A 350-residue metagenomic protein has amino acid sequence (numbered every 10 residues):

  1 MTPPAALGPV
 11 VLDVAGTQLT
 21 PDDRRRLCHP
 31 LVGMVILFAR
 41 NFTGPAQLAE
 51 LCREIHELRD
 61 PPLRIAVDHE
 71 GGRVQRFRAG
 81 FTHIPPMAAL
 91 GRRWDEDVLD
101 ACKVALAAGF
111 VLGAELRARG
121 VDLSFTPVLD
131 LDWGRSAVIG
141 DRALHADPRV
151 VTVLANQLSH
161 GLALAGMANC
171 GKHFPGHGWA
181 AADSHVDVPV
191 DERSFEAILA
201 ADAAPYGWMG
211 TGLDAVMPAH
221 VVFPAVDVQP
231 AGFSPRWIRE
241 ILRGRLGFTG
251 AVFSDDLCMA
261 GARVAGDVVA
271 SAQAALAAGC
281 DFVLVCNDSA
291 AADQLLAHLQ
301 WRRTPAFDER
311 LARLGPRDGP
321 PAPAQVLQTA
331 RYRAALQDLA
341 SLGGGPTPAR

Functional and structural regions predicted by a protein language model:
M1-I65, H69-F81, P346-R350: N-terminal hydrophobic targeting/anchoring segments and the immediately downstream early-domain regions of hydrolases
G8-T20, M87-A107, D187-A200, C258-G266: Active-site mouth loops of central-metabolism enzymes
L19, R40-L58, L63, Q75 (+3 more regions): Second-shell residues forming the walls of enzyme active-site clefts
T43-A49, D95-A114, A146-L154, E196-L199: Glycine-rich anion/phosphate-binding loops
H56-P85, A105-L131, V151, A155-P175: Glycine-rich, aromatic-flanked loop segments that form ligand/cofactor-binding clefts across common enzyme folds
R78-E96, G134-L144, S184-V186: Surface-exposed, active-site-proximal loop segments in enzymatic domains
L123-A146, H173-E192: Short glycine/serine-rich loop/turn segments
Q300-R350: Extended, intrinsically disordered, low-complexity segments
